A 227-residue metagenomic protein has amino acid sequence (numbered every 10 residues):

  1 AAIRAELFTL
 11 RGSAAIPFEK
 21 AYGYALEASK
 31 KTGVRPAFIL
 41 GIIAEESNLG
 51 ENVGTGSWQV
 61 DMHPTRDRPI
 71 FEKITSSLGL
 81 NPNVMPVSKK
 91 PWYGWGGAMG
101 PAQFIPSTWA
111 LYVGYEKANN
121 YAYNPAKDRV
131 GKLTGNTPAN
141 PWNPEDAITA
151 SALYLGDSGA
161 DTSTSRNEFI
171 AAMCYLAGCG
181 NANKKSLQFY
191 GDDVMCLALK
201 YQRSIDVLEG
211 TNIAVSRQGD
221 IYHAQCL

Functional and structural regions predicted by a protein language model:
A1-V34, L40, Y190, M195-C226: Intrinsically disordered, low-complexity, Pro/Ser/Thr/Asn/Gly/Ala-rich spacer/linker segments adjacent to signal
R4-V84: Export/targeting segments at the very N-terminus of extracytoplasmic proteins
L80-L227: Non-catalytic cell-wall polysaccharide-engagement segments
